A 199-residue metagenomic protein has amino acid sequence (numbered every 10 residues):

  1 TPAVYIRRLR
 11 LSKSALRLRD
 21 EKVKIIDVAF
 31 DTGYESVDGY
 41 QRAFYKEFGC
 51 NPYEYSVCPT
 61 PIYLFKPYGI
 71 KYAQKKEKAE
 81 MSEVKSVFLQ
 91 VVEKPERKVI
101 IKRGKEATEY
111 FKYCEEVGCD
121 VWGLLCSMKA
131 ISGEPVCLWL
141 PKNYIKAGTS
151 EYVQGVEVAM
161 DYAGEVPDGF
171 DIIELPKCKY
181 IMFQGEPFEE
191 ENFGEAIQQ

Functional and structural regions predicted by a protein language model:
T1, R17-V37, Q41: DNA-binding recognition helix and immediately preceding turn/loop of helix-turn-helix/winged-helix domains
I6-L11: Generic hydrophobic, amphipathic alpha-helix propensity
S12, L16-R19, D38-Q199: A solvent-exposed interaction/effector surface
